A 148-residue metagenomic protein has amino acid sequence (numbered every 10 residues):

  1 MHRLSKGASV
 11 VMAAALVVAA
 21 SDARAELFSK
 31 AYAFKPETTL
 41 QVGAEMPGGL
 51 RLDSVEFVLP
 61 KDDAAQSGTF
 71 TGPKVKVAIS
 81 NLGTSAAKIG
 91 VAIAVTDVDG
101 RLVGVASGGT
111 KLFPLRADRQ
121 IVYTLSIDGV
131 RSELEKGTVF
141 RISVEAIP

Functional and structural regions predicted by a protein language model:
M1-V10: Bacterial N-terminal signal peptides that target proteins for export
S9-A19: Bacterial N-terminal signal peptides
A19-A25: Sec/Tat signal peptide C-region and signal peptidase I cleavage site
A25-F70: Transition segment at domain starts
F28-P36, G129-P148: Terminal connector regions
I79-G83: Asparagine-centered strand-capping/turn motif at beta-strand->loop junctions
T84-D99: Short acidic, flexible loop segments centered on an aromatic residue
R101-T138: Short, solvent-exposed, Trp/other aromatic-anchored flexible loops in extracytoplasmic proteins
